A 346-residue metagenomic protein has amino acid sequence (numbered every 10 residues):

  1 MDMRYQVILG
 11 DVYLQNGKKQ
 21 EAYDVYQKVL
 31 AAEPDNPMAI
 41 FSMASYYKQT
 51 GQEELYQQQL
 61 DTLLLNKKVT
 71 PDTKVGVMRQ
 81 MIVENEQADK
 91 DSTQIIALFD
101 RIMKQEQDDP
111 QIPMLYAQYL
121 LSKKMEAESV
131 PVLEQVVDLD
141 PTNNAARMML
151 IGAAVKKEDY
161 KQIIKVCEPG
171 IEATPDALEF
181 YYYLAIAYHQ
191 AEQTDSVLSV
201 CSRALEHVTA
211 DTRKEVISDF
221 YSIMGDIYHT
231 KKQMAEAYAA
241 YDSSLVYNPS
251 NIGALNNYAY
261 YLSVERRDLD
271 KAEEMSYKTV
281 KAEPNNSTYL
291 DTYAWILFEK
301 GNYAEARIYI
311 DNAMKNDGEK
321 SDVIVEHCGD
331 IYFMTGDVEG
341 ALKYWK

Functional and structural regions predicted by a protein language model:
M1-G336: Alpha-solenoid helical repeat scaffolds
V338-W345: Leucine-rich solenoid repeat scaffolds
